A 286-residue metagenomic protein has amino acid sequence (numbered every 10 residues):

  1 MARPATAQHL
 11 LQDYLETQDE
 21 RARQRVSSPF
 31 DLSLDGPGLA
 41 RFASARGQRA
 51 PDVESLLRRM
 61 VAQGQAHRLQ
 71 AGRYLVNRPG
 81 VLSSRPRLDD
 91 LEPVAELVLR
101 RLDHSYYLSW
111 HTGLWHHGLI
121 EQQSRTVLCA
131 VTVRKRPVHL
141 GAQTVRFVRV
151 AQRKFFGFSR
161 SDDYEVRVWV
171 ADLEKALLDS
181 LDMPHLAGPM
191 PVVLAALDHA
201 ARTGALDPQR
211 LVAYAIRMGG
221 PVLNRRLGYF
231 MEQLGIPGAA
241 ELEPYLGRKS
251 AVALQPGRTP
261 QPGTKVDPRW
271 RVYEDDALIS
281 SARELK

Functional and structural regions predicted by a protein language model:
A2, F158-K286: Hydrophobic alpha-helical interaction segments
A2-S105, R202-G220: Short beta-edge/loop segments at beta->alpha junctions of small alpha/beta modules that act as binding/recognition
R46-R49, I120, P237: Short coil/loop linkers at secondary-structure junctions
S55, L108, D172, A176: Short, well-structured alpha-helical interface segments that form or flank functional binding sites
Q65, G118, D182-H185: Hydrophobic/aromatic-lined pockets within catalytic cores
E92-E96, A151-D162, Q209: Short amphipathic alpha-helical segments and their helix-coil junctions
P93-L102, H111-T112, A171, K249-S250: Positively charged, aromatic-accented nucleic-acid-binding surfaces
S105-S159: Exposed, interaction-prone assembly regions rather than primary DNA-binding/catalytic cores
